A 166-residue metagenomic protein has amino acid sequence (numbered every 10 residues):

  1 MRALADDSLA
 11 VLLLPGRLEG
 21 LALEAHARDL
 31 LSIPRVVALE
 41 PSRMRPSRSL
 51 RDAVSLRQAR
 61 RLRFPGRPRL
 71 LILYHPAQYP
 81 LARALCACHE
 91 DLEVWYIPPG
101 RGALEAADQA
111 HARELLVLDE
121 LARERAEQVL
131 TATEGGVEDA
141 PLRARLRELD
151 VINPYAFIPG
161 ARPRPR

Functional and structural regions predicted by a protein language model:
M1-P41: N-terminal subdomain of nucleotide-sugar transferases
D7-S8, L31-P34, R67-P68, D91 (+2 more regions): Short, well-ordered alpha-helix to beta-strand connector turns
A10, I72, C86-A103: Active-site proximal beta-strand in glycosyltransferases
G16, P98-R101, N153-P154: Histidine-centered beta-alpha loop that forms part of the nucleotide-sugar donor binding/catalytic region in diverse
H26-L62: Conserved N-terminal ligand/cofactor-binding loop architecture of enzyme catalytic domains
R48-D52, A59-Q78, W95: Short N-terminal targeting/anchoring amphipathic segment
R57-R67, P80, A84, R101 (+1 more regions): Membrane-proximal helix-turn-helix segments that form the acceptor-binding/catalytic region of lipid-linked
W95, R125-P165: Donor nucleotide-sugar binding/catalytic pocket of nucleotide-sugar-dependent glycosyltransferases
